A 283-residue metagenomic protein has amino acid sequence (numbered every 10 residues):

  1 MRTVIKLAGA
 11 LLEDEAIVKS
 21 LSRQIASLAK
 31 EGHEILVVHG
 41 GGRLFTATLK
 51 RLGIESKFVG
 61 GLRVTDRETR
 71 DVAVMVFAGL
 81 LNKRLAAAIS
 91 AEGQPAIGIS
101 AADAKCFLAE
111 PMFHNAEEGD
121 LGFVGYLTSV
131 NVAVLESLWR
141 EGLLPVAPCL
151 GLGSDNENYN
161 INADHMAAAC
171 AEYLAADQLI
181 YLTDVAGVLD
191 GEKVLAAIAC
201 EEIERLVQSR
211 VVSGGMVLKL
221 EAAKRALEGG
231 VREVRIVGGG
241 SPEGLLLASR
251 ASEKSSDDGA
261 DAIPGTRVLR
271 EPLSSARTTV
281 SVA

Functional and structural regions predicted by a protein language model:
M1-A283: C-terminal catalytic "cap/lid" subdomain
